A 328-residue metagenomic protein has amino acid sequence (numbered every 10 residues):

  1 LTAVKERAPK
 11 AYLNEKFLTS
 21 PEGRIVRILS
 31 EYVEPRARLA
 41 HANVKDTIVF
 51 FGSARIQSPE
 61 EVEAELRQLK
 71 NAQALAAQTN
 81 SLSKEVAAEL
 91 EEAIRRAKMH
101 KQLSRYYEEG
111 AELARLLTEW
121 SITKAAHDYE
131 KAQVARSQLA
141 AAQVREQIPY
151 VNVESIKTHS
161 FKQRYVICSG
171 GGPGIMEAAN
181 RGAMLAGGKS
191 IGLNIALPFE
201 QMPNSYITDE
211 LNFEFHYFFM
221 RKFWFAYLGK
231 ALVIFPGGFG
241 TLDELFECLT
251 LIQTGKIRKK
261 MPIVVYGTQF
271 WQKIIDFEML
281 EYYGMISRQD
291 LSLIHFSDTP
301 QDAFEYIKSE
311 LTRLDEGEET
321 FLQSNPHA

Functional and structural regions predicted by a protein language model:
T2-A11, E15-K189: Glycine-rich beta-alpha loop segments
A40-N43, K157-K162, M184, N204-Y206 (+3 more regions): Solvent-exposed alpha-helices and their adjacent loops that cap or buttress functional pockets in soluble metabolic
E61, L242-F246: Glycine/threonine-rich flexible loop motifs
E65-Q68, M184-L185, E247-I252, M279-Y282 (+1 more regions): Short, solvent-exposed amphipathic alpha-helical segments in soluble enzyme and RNA/protein-processing domains
E112-I122, L245-Q253, I275-E281: Short, well-ordered amphipathic alpha-helices
C168-S169, P173-F235, F246, W271: Phosphate/pyrophosphate-binding betaalpha-module
K189-E200, F235-P236, L249-F277, R288-Q289: Short, acidic/small-residue loops that bind anionic groups at enzyme active sites
V265-A328: C-terminal functional extensions of proteins
